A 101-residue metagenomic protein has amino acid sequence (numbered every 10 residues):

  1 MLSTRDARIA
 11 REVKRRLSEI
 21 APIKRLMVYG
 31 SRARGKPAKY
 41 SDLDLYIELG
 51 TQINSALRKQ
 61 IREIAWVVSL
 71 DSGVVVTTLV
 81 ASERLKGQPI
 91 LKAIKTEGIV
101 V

Functional and structural regions predicted by a protein language model:
M1-R25, A33-K39, G50-V101: Catalytic core of pol beta-like nucleotidyltransferases
D44-E48: Short beta-strand->loop micro-motif that forms the acidic, two-metal-ion catalytic signature in nucleotide-processing
